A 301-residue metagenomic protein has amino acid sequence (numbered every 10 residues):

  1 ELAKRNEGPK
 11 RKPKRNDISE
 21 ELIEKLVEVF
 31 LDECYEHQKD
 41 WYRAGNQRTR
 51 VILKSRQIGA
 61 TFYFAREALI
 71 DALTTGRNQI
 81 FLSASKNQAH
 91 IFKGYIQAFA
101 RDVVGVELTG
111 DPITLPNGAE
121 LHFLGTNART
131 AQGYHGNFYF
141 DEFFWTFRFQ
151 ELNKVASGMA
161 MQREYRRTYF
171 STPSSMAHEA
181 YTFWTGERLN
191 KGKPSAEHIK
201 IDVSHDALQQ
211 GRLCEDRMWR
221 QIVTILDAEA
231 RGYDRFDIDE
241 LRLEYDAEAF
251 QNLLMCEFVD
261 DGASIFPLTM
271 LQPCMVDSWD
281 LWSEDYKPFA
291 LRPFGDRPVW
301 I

Functional and structural regions predicted by a protein language model:
E1-T49, R292: Pre-P-loop entry segment of helicase/translocase ATPase cores
Q47-E67: Walker A/P-loop
G76-I96: Conserved Walker A/P-loop ATP-binding site and its immediately adjacent core in helicase/helicase-like ATPase domains
S85, G125-N127, F170-S175: A short beta-strand-to-loop transition that corresponds to the Sensor-1 phosphate-sensing loop of AAA+ P-loop ATPases
A89-I91, S175-F183, R231-Y233: Switch/connector loops and helix/strand junctions flanking conserved nucleotide-binding motifs in nucleotide-processing
H90-G136: Inter-Walker segment of RecA-like/P-loop motor cores
F143-E215: Signature of the SF2 helicase/ATPase Hel1-core->accessory helical subdomain module
R212-I301: ATPase catalytic-site recognition across NTP-hydrolyzing enzymes
